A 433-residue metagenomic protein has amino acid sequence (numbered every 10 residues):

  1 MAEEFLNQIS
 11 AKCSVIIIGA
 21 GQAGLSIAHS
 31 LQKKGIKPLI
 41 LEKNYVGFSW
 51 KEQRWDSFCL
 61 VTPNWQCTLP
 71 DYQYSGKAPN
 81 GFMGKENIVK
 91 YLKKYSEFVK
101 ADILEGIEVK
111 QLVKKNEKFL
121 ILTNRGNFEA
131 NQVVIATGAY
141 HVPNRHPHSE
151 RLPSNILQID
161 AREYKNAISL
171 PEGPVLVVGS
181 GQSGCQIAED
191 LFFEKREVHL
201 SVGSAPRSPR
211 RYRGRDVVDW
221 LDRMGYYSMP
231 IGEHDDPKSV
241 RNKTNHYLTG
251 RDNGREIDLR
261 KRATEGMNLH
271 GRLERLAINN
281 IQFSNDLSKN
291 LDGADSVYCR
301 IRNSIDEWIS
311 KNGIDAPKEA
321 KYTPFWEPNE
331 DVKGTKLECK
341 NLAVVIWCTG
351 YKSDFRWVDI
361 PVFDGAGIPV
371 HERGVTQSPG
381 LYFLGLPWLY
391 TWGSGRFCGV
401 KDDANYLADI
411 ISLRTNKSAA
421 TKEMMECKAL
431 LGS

Functional and structural regions predicted by a protein language model:
A2-A20, L25-E52, G81-S433: Flavin (primarily FAD) cofactor-binding/catalytic cores of flavoenzymes
Y45-D71, R262: Redox-cofactor-proximal catalytic regions of oxidoreductases
S75-N80: A short acidic, helix-capping loop that chelates divalent metal ions and anchors anionic groups
